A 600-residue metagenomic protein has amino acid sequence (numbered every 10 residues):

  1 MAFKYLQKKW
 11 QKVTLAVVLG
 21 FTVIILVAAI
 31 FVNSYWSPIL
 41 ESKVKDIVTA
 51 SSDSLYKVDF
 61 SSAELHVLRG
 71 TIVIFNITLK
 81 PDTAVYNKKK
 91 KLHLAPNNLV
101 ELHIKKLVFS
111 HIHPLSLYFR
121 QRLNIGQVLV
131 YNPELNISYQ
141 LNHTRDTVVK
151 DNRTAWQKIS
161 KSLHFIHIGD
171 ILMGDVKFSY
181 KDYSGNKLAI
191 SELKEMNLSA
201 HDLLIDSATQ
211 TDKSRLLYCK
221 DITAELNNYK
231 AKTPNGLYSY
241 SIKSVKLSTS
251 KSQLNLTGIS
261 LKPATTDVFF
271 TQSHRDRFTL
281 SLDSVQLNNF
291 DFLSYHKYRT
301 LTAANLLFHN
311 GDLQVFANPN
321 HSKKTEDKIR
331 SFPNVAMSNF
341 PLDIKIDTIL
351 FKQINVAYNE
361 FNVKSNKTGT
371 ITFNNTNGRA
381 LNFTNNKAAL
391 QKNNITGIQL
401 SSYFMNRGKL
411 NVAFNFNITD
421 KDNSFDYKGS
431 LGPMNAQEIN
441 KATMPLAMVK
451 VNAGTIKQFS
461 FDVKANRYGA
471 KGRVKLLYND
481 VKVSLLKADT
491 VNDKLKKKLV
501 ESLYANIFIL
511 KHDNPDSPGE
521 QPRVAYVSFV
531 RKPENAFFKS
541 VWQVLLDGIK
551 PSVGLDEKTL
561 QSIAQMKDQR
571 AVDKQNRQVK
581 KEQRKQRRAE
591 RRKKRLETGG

Functional and structural regions predicted by a protein language model:
A2-V18, N417, S430, A447-G600: Extended terminal
Y5, V13, V17, F21 (+5 more regions): Elongated, acidic membrane-bridging lipid-handling scaffolds and related periplasm/extracellular "bridge/tunnel" systems
I25-I137, I168, S184, M196 (+3 more regions): Terminal hydrophobic membrane-targeting helix
V58-S61, K91-A95, K158-I159, Y240-I242 (+6 more regions): Short structured motifs
V130, I259, G429-L431, L476: Transmembrane beta-barrel strands of outer-membrane/channel proteins
I137-Y139, V315-A317, V483-K487: Outer-membrane beta-barrel proteins
N142-K150, H321-D327, A447, T490-K496: Flexible, surface-exposed loop regions and adjacent strand-edge segments of Gram-negative outer-membrane beta-barrel
